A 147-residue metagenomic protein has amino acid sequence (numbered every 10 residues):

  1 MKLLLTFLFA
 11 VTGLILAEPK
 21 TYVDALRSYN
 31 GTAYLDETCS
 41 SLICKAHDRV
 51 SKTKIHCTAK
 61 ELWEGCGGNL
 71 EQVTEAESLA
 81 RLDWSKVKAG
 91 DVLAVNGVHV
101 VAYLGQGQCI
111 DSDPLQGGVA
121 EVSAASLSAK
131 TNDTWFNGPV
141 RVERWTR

Functional and structural regions predicted by a protein language model:
M1-L4: Positively charged n-region of N-terminal signal peptides that target proteins for export
T6-A17: Hydrophobic h-region of N-terminal signal peptides that target proteins for export in Gram-negative bacteria
P19, D36, S40, W135-F136: A structural signal for well-ordered alpha-helical scaffolds and beta->alpha junctions
K20-T21, T53-A125, K130-D133: ...with weaker cross-activation on analogous glycine-rich loops/strands in unrelated enzymes
R27-L35: Second-shell loop/turn segments in exported
Y34-S51, I55: Active-site nucleophilic cysteine motif
N132-R147: Low-complexity, Gly/Ser/Thr/Pro-rich intrinsically disordered linker/tail segments
